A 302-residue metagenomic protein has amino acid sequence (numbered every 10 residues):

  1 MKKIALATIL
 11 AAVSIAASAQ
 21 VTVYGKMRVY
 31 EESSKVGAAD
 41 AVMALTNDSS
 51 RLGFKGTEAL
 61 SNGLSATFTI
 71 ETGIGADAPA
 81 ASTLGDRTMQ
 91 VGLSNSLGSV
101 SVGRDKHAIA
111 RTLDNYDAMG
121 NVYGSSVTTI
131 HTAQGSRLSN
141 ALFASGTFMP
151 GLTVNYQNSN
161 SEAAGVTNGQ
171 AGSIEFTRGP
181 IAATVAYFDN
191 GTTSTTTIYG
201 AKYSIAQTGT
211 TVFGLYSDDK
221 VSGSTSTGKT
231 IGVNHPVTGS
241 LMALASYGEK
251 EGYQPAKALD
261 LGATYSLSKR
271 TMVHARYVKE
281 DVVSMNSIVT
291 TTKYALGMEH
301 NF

Functional and structural regions predicted by a protein language model:
M1-F302: Outer-membrane beta-barrel proteins
